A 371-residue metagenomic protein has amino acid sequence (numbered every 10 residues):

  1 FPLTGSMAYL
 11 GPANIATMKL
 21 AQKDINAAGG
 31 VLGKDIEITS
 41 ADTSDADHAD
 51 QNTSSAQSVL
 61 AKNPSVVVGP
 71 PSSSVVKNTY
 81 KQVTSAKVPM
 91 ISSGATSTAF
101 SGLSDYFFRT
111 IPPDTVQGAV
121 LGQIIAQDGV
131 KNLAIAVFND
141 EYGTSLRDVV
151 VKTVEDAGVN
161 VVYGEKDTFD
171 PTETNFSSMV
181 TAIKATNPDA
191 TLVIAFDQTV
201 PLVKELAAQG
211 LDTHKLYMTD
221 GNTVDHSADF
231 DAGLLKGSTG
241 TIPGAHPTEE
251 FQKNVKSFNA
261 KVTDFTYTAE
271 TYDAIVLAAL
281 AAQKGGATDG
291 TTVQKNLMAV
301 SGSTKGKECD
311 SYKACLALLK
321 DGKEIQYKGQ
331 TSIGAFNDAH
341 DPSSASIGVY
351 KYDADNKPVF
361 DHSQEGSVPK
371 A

Functional and structural regions predicted by a protein language model:
F1-A371: Extracytosolic ligand-binding ectodomains
